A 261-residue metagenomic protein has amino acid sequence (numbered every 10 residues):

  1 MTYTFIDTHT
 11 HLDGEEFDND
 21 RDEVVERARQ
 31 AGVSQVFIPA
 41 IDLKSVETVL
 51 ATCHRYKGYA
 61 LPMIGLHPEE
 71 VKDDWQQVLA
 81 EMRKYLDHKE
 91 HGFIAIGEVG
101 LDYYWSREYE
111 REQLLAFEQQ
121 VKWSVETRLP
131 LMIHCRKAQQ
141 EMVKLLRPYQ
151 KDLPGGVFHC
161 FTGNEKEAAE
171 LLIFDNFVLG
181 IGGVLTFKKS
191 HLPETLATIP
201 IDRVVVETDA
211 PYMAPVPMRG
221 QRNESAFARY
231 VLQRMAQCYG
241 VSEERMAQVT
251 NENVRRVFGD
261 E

Functional and structural regions predicted by a protein language model:
M1-E261: Mid-domain alpha/beta scaffold segments of enzyme catalytic cores
